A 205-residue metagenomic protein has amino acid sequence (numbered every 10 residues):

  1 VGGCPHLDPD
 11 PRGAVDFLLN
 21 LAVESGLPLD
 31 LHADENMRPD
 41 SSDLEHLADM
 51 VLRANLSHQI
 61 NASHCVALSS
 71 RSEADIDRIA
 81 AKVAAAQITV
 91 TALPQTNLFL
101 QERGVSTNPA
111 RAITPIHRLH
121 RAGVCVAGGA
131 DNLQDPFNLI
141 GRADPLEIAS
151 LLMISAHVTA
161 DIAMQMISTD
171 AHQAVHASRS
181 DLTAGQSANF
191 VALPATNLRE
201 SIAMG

Functional and structural regions predicted by a protein language model:
G2-N61, A67-T89, S106-V126, S180: Histidine/acidic residue-rich metal-binding segments in metalloenzymes
H6, C65, F190, T196: Flexible loop residues that form catalytic and substrate-binding hotspots at small-molecule/glycan-binding clefts
A33-D34, C65-A67, L93-T96, D131-L133: Histidine- and/or cysteine-centered catalytic micro-motif in compact active-site loops
D49-I60, T96, L100, A110-A195: His/Asp/Glu-enriched, well-ordered alpha-helical/loop segment that forms or immediately abuts the divalent-metal
S63, T91, V191: Residues in well-ordered beta-strands of folded domains
S70, L100, S201: Glycine/Thr-rich phosphate-binding loops of Rossmann-like dinucleotide-binding domains
E102-G104: Acidic/histidine-rich helix-loop elements that form or flank divalent-metal/phosphate-binding sites at the catalytic
N197-M204: Short, Lys/Arg- and Gly-enriched loop/turn segments at beta-strand edges
